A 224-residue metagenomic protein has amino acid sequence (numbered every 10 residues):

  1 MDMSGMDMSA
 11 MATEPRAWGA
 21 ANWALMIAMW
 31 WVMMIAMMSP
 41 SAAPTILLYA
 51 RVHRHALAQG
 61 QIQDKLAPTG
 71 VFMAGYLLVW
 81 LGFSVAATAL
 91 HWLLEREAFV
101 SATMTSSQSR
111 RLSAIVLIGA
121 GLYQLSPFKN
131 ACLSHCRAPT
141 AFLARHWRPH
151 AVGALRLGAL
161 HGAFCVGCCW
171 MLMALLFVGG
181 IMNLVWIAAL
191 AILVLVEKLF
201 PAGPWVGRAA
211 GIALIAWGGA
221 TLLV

Functional and structural regions predicted by a protein language model:
M1, I27, D64-P127: Membrane helix-loop-helix hairpins that form the core translocation module of multi-pass transporters
M1-V32, H55-Q61, E95, F99-S107 (+1 more regions): Histidine-/acidic- and/or cysteine-rich, low-complexity loops and terminal segments associated with membrane
E14-A36, S113-L117, P149-A163: Small-residue-enriched transmembrane helix starts and helix-helix packing motifs in multi-pass inner-membrane proteins
W18, I27-L77: Juxtamembrane transmembrane-helix termini in multi-pass membrane transport proteins
R51-H55, M171-N183, I192-K198: Interfacial segments of multi-pass membrane proteins
G121-A131, G153-I181: Alpha-helical transmembrane segments of helical membrane proteins, especially in multi-pass transport, channel
L193-A216: Interfacial loop-to-transmembrane junctions
W217-V224: Juxtamembrane boundary at the C-terminal end of a transmembrane helix
